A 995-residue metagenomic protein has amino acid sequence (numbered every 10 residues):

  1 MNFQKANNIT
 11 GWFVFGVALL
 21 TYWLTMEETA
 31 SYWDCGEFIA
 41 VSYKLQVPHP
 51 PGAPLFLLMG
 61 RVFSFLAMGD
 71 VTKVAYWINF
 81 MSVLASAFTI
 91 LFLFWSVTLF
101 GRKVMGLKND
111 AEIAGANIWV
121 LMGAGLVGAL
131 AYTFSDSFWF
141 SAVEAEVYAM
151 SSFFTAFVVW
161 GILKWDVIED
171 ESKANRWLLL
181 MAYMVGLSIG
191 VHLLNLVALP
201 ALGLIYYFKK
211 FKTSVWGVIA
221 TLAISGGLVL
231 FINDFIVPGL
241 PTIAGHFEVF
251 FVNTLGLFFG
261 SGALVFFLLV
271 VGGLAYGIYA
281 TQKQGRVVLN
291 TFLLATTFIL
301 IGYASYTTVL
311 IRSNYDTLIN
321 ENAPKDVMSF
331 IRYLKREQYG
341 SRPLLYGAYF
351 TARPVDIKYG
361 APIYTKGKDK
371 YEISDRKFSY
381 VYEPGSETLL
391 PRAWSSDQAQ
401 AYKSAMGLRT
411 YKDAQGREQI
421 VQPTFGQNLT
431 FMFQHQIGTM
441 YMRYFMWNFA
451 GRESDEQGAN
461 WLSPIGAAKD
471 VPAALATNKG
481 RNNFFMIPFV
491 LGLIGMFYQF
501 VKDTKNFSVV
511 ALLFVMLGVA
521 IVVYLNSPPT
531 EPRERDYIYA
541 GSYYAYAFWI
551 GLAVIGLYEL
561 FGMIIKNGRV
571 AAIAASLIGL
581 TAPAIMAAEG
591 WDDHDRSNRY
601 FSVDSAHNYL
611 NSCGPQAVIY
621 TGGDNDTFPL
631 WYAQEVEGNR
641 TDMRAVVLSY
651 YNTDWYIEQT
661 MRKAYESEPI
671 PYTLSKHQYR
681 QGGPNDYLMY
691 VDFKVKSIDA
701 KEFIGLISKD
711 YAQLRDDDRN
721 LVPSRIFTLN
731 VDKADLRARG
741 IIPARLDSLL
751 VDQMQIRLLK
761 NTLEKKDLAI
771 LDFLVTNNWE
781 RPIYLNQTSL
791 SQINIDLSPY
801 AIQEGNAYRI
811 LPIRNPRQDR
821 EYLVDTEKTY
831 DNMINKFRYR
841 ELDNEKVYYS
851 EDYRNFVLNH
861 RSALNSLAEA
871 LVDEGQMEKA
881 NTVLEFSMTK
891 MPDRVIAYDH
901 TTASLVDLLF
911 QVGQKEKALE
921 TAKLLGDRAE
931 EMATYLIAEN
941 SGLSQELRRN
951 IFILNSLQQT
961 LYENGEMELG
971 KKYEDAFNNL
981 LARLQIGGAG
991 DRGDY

Functional and structural regions predicted by a protein language model:
M1-F13, A116-V120: N-terminal membrane topogenic signal
N8-T21, G125-A131, L180, T221-V229: Alpha-helical transmembrane segments
A18-T29, N233, R452: Alpha-helical transmembrane segments of multi-pass membrane proteins
M26-F38, P48-G60, N320-N322, Q434-G438 (+1 more regions): Extracytoplasmic catalytic/substrate-binding loops of multi-pass membrane glycan-assembly enzymes
V41-K44, A129-L130, W177-G190: Membrane-interface alpha helices of multi-pass inner-membrane proteins
S42-K44, P48-T72, F80-L84, L91 (+1 more regions): Short hydrophobic/aromatic helix or loop-helix immediately within or flanking a transmembrane segment in polytopic
V74-F94, K103, I113, N117-A124 (+3 more regions): Transmembrane alpha-helical segments of multi-pass membrane glycosylation machinery that act on lipid-linked glycans
I78, T98-V104, N109, S137-F138 (+4 more regions): ER/secretory pathway lumenal C-terminal domains and tails of membrane proteins involved in glycoprotein biogenesis
